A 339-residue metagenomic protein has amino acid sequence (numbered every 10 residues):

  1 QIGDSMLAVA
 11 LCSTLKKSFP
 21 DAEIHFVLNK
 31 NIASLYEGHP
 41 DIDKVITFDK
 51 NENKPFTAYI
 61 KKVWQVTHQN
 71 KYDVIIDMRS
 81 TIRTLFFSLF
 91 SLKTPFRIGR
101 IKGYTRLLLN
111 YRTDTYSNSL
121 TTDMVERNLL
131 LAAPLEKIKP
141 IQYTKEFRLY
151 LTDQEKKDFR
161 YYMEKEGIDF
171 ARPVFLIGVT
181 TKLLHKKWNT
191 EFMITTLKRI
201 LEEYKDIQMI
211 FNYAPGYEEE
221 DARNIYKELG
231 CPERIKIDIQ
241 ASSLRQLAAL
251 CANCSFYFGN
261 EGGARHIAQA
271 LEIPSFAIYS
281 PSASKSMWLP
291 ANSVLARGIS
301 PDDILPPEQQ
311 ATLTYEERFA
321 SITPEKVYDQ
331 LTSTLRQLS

Functional and structural regions predicted by a protein language model:
Q1-S339: Catalytic machinery of carbohydrate-active enzymes, primarily nucleotide-sugar-dependent glycosyltransferases
